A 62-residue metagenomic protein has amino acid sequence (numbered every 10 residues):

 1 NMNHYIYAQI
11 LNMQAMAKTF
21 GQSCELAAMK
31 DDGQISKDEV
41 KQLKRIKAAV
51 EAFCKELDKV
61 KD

Functional and structural regions predicted by a protein language model:
N1-M2, F53: Polar low-complexity intrinsically disordered regions
M2-A27: N-terminal acidic leader/helix
Y7, L11, S36-A48: Short, charged, amphipathic alpha-helical segments
A17, G21, L43, K47-V50: Small side chains
S23-L26, E39, E56: Intrinsically disordered, low-complexity serine/threonine-rich segments
D32-G33: Acidic, glycine-anchored loop motifs typical of Ca2+
A49-D62: Amphipathic alpha-helical coiled-coil segments
